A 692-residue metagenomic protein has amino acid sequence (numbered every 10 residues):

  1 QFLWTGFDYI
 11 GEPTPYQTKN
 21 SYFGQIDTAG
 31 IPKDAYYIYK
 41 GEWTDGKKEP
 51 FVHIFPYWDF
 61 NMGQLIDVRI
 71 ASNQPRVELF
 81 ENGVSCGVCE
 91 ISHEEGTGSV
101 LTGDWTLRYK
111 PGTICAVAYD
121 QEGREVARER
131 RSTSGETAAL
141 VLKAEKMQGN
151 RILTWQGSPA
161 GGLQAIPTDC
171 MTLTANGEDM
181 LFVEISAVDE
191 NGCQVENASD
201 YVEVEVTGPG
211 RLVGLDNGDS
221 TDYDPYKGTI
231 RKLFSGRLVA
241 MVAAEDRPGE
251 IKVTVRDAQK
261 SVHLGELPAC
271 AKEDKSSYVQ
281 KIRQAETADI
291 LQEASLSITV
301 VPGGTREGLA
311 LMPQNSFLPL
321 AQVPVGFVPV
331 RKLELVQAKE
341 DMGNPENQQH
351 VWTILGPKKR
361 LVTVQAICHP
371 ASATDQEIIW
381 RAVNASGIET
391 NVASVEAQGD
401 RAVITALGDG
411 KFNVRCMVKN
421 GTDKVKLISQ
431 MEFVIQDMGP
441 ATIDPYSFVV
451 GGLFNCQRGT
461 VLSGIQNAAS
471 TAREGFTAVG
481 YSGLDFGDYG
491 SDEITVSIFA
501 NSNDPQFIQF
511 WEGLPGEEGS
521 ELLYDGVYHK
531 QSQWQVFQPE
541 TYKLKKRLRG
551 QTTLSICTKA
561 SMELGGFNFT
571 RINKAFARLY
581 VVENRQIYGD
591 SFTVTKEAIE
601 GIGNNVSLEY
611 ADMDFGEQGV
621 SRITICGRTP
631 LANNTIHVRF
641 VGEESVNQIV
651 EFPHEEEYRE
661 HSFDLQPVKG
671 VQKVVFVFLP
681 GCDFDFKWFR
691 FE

Functional and structural regions predicted by a protein language model:
F2-E125: Extended substrate-binding grooves/exosites of carbohydrate-active enzymes
K40-Q74, G135-E190, S470-S491, V594-R622: Surface beta-strand/loop "capping" patches
G87, C115-G123, A127-S132, L142-G157 (+5 more regions): Extracytoplasmic soluble-region selector
H93-D104, D222-V239, Q398-D400, W534-E540 (+1 more regions): Aromatic sugar-binding surface patches on proteins that engage polysaccharides or sugar-phosphate polymers
E432-G487, F499, K559, E563-G616 (+1 more regions): Glycan-recognition and processing domains
D488-S502, E617-L631, V674: A short beta-strand element within beta-rich, extracytoplasmic domains of secreted/secretory-pathway proteins
P505-G516, N633-E644: Short, surface-exposed beta-strand/strand-loop-strand elements in extracellular ectodomains
P515-T552, K559-E563, G642-Q672, G681-C682: Extracellular carbohydrate recognition and processing domains and analogous Trp-centered ligand-binding platforms
